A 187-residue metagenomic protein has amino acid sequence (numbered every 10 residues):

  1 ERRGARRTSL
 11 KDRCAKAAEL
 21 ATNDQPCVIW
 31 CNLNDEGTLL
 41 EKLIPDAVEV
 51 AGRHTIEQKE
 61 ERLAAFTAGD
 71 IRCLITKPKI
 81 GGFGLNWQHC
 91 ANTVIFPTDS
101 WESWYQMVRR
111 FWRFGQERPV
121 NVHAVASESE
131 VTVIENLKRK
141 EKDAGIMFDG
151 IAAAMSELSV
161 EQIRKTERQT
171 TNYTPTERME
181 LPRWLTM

Functional and structural regions predicted by a protein language model:
E1-D46: Conserved helicase/translocase motor-coupling segment
V28-W30, L39, P45-G81: Conserved helicase ATPase core of P-loop NTP-dependent helicases/translocases
W30, T76-K77, I95-T98, A124-A126: Conserved beta-strand segments of the P-loop GTPase G domain that flank and frequently precede/overlap
E36-T38, G82-G84, W104: Short, well-ordered alpha-helical microsegments
L74, T93-V94, F111: Short, well-ordered beta-strand core segments
L85-T98, V120-H123: A short beta-strand element within the Helicase C-terminal
D99-M187: A conserved SF2-helicase RecA2
